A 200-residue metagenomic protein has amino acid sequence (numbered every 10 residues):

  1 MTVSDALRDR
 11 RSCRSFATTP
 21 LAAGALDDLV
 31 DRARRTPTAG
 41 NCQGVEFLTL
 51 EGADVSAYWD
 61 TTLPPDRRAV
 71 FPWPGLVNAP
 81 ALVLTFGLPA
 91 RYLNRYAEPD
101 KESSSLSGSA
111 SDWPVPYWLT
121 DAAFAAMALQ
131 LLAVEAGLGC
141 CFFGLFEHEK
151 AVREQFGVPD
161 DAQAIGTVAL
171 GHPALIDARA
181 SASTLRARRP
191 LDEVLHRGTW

Functional and structural regions predicted by a protein language model:
M1-W200: Acidic, surface-exposed loops and disordered segments
